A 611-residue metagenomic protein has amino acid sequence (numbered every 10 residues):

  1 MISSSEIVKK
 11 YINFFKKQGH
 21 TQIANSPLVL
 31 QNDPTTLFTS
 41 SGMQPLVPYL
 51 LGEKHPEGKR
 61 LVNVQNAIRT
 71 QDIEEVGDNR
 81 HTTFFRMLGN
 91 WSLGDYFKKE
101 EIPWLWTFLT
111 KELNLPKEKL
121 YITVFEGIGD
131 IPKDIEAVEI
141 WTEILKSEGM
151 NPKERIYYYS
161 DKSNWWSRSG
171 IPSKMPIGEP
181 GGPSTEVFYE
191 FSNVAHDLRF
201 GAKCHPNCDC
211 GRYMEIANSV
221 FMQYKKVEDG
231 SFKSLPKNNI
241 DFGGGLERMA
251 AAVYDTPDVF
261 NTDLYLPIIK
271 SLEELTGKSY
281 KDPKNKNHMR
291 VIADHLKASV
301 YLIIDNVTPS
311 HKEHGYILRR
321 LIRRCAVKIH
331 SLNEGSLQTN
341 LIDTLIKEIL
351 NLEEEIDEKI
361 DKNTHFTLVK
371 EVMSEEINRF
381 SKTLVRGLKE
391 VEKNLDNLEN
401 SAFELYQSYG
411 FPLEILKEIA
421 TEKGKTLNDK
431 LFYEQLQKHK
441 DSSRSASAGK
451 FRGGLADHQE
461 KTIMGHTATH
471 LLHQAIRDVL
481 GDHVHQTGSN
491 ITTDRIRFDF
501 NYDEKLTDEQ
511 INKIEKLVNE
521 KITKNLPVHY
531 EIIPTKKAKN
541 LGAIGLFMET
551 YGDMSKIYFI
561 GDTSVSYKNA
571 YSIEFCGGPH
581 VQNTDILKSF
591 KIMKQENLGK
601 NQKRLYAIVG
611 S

Functional and structural regions predicted by a protein language model:
M1-S611: A glycine- and charged-residue-rich anion-binding loop/surface
